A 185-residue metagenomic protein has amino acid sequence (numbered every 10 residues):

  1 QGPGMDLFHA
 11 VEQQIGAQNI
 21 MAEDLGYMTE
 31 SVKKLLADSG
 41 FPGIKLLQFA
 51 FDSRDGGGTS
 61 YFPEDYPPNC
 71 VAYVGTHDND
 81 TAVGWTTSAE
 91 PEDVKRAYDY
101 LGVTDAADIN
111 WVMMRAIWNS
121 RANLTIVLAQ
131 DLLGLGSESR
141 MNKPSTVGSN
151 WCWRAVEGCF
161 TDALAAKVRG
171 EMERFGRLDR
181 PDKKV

Functional and structural regions predicted by a protein language model:
Q1-V185: Catalytic cores of glycan-processing enzymes that make or break glycosidic bonds
